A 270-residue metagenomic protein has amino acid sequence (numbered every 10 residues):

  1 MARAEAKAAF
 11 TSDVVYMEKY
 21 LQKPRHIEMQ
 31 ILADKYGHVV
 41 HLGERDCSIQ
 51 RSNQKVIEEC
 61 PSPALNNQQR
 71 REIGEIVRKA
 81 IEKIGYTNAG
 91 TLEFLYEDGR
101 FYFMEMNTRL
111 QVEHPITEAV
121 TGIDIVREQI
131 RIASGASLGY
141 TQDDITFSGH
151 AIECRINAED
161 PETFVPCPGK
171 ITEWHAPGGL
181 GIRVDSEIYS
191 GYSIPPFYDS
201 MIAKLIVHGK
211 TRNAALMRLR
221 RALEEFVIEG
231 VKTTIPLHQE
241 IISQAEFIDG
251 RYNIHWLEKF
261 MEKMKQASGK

Functional and structural regions predicted by a protein language model:
M1-K270: ATP-dependent carboxylate activation and anion-phosphoryl transfer catalytic cores that bind Mg-ATP to form
